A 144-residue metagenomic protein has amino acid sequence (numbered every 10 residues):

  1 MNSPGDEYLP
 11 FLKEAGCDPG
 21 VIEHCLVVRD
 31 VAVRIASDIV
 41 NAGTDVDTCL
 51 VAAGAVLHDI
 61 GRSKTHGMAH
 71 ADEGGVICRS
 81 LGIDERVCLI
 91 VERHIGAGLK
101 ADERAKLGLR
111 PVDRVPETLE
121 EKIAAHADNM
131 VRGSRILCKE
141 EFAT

Functional and structural regions predicted by a protein language model:
M1-D6, E103: Acidic-glycine-rich active-site phosphate/pyrophosphate-binding loop
P4-D18: Generic N-terminal amphipathic, Lys/Arg-enriched alpha-helix
G5, D30, R34-D38: Active-site hotspot residues in diverse enzymes, especially metal/ion-binding acidic/histidine motifs
E7-Y8, H24, V31, I83 (+1 more regions): General structural feature for long, well-ordered alpha-helical segments within catalytic domains of soluble enzymes
K13-E14, V40-T144: Divalent metal-dependent catalytic cores for phosphoryl transfer on phosphate-bearing substrates
V27-D30, E73: Short amphipathic alpha-helical face segments that pack within enzyme cores and frequently flank/anchor catalytic
